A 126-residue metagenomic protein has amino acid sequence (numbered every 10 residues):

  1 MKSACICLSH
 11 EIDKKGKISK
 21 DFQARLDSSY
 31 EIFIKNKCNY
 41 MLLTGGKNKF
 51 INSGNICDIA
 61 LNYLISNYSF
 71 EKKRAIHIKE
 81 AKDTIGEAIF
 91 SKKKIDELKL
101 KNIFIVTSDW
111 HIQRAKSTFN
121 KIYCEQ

Functional and structural regions predicted by a protein language model:
M1-Q126: A structural signal for short, hydrophobic/glycine-enriched beta-strand patches
